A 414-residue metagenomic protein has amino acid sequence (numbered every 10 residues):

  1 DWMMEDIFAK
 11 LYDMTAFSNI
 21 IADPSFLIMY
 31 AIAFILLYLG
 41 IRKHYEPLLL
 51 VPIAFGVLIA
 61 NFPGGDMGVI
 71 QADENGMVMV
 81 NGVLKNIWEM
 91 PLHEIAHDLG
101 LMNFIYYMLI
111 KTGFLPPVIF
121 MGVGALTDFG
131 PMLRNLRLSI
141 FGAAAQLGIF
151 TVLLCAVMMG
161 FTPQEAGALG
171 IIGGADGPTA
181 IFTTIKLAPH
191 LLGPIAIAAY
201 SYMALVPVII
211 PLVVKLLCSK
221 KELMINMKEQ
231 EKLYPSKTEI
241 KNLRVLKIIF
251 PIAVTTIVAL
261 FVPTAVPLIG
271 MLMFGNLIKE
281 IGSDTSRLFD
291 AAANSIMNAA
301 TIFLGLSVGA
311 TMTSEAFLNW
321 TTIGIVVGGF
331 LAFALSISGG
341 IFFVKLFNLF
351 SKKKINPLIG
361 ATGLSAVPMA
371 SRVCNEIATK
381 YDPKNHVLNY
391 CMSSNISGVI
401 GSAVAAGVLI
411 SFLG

Functional and structural regions predicted by a protein language model:
W2-V78, G82, H97: N-terminal alpha-helical transmembrane segments of multi-pass membrane transport and channel/translocase proteins
L36, Y106-L133, G275-I278, M297-N319: Hydrophobic transmembrane alpha-helices of secondary-active transporters and Na+-translocating membrane complexes
M108-T112, F120-L126, I140-T151, F161-L191 (+2 more regions): Alpha-helical membrane segments and immediately flanking helix-loop junctions that form or couple to the substrate/ion
F129-L153, T313-G340, C391, N395: Entry/N-cap segments of selected transmembrane alpha helices and their immediately preceding amphipathic helices
L154-P163, I195-E229, G339-K352, S397-G414: Juxtamembrane and boundary regions of transmembrane helices in multi-pass small-molecule transporters and channels
H190-V208, G328-S336, I359-T362: Alpha-helical transmembrane segments
S201-S283: Membrane-embedded hairpin module used as a gating/binding unit in multi-pass transport and secretion proteins
A253-G340: Transmembrane helical segments that form the transport core of multi-pass membrane transport proteins
